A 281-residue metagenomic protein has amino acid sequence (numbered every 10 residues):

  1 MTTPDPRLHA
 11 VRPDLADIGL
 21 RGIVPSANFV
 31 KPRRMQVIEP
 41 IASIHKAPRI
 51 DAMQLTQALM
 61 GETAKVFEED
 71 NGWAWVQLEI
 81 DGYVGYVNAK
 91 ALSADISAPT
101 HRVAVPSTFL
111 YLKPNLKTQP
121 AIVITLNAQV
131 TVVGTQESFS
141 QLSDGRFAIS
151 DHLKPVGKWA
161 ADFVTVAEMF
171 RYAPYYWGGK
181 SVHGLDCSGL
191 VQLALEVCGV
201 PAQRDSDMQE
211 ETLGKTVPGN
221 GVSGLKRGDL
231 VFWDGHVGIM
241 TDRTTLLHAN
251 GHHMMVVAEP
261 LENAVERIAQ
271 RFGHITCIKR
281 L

Functional and structural regions predicted by a protein language model:
M1-R33, R49, T56, E62-T63 (+4 more regions): Boundary regions of SH3-family modules and the immediately adjacent low-complexity/disordered segments in eukaryotic
E39-R49, V105-N115, S206-G219: Short, structured beta-strand/loop micro-motifs enriched in basic residues and often containing a Trp
A52-Q57, T118-V123, G219-G224: Short, surface-exposed secondary-structure edge patches
G61, A121-V132, L225-G228: Loop/turn positions that initiate beta-strands
I96-A121, A128, N263-L281: Intrinsically disordered, low-complexity linker and terminal regions at domain boundaries
P155, E211, K215-N220, D242-L281: Aromatic- and glycine-rich peptidoglycan recognition patches
Y175-K226: Catalytic cysteine-centered active-site loop
L230, G235-T245: Catalytic nucleophile-His microenvironment captured as a short glycine-rich beta-strand/loop that brackets
